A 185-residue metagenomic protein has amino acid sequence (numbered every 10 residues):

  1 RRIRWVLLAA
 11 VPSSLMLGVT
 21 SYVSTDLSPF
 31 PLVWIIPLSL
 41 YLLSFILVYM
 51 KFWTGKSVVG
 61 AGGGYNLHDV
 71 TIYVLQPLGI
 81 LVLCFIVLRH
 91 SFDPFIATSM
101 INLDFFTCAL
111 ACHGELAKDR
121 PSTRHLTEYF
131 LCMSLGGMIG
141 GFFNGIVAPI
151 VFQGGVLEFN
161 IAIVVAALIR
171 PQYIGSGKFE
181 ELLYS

Functional and structural regions predicted by a protein language model:
R1-S185: Alpha-helical transmembrane segments of multi-pass membrane proteins
